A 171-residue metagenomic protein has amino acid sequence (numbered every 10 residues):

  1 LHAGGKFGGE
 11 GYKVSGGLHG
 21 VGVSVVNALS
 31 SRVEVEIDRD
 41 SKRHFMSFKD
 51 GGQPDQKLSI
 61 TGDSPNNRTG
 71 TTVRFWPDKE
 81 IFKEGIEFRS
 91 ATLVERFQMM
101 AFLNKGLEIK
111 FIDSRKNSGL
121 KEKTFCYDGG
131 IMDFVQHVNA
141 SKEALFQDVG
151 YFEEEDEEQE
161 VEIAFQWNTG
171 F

Functional and structural regions predicted by a protein language model:
L1-P77, K83: GHKL (Bergerat-fold) ATPase N-terminal catalytic module, capturing the glycine-rich phosphate-binding loop and acidic
Y12-H19, K83-S90, L120-T124, D128: Conserved phosphate/pyrophosphate-binding and hydrolysis machinery centered on Walker-type P-loop NTPases, extending
V14, I37, I60, I81 (+5 more regions): Weak global preference for isoleucine
G20-S24, A28, F88, T92-R96 (+2 more regions): Generic recognition of stable, solvent-exposed alpha-helical segments in well-folded globular domains
D40, S47-K49, E87, F111 (+1 more regions): General "foldedness" signal
P65-K116: ATP-binding catalytic core of ATPases
A91, Q98-M100, G106-F171: GHKL/Histidine-kinase-like ATPase module
